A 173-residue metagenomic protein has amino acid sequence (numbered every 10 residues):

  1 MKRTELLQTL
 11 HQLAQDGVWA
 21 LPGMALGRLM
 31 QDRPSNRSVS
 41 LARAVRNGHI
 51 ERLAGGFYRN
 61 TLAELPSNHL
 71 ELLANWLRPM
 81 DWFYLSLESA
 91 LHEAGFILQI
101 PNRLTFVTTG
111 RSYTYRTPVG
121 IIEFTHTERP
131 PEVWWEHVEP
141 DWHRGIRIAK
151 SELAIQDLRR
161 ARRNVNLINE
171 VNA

Functional and structural regions predicted by a protein language model:
K2-R78: Short beta-edge/loop segments at beta->alpha junctions of small alpha/beta modules that act as binding/recognition
T61-A173: Nucleic-acid-binding surface
